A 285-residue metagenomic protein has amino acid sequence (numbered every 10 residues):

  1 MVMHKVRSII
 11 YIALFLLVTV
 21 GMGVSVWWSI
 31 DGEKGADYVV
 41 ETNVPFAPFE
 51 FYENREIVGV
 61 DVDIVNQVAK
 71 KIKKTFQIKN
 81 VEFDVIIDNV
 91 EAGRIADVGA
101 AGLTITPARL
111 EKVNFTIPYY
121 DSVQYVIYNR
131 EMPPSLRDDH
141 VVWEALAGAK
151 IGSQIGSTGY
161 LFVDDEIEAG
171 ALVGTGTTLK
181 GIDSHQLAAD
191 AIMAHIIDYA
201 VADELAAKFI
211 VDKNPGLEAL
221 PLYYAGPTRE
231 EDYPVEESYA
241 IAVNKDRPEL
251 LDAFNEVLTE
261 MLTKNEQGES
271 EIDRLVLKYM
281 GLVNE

Functional and structural regions predicted by a protein language model:
M1-Q77, G268-E285: N-terminal hydrophobic or amphipathic helices and topogenic motifs
G23-S29, T75, V141, Q154-L179 (+1 more regions): Ligand-binding clefts/hinges and TM-proximal coupling segments of bilobed small-molecule sensing domains
E41-F46, K79-D84, R94-T106, N129-R130 (+4 more regions): Beta->alpha turn/N-cap motifs
V44, Y120-Y125, K213-L258, Y279-E285: Periplasmic-binding protein-like
V44-A47, I57-Q67, Y125-S184, E204-A206: Bilobed "Venus flytrap"/periplasmic-binding protein-like clamshell domains and structurally analogous long
N66, K70, T75-A145, A225-P234: Acidic, polar ligand-binding/catalytic clefts
Q77-N89, T177-D190: Short helix-initiation/N-cap motifs at beta->coil->alpha
V85-D88, A101-E111, F162-D165, A169-G170 (+1 more regions): A ligand-binding cleft/hinge motif common to bilobed small-molecule-binding domains
